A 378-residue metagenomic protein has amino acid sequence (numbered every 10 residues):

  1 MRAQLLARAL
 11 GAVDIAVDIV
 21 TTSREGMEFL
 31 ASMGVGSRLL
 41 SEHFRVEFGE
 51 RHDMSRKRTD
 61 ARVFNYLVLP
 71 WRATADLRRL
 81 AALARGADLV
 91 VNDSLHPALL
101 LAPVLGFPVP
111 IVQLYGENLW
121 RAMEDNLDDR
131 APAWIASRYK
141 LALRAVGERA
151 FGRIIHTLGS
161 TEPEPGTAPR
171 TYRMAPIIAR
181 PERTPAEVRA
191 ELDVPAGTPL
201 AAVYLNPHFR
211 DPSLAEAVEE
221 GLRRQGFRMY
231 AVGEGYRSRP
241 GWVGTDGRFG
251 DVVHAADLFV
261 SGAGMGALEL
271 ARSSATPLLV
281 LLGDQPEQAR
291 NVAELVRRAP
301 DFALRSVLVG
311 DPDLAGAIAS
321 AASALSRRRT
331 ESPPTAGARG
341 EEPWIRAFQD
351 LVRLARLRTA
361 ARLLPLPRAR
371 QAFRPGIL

Functional and structural regions predicted by a protein language model:
M1-G11, E25: Short amphipathic alpha-helix
A12-V68: Conserved nucleotide-sugar phosphate-binding/catalytic loop shared by glycosyltransferases and other
M54-A98: Conserved nucleotide-sugar donor-binding subdomain of glycosyltransferases
A122-M123, D129-P199, Y204-H208: A nucleotide-sugar donor-handling region in carbohydrate enzymes
L205-P207, S213-G244: Catalytic donor nucleotide-activated moiety binding site of glycosyltransferases and closely related
Y230, E234-S273: Donor nucleotide-activated moiety binding/catalytic core segment of transferases that use nucleotide-activated donors
A267-S323: Catalytic binding pocket for nucleotide-activated donors in carbohydrate/polymer assembly enzymes
A315-L378: C-terminal amphipathic helix plus adjacent low-complexity, charged tail appended to glycosyltransferase catalytic
